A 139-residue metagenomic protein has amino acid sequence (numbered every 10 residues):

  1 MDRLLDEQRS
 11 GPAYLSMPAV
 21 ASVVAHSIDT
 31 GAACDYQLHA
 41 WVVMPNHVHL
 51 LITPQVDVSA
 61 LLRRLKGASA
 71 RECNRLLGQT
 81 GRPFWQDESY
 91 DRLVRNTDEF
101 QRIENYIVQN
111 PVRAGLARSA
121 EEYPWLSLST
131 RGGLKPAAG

Functional and structural regions predicted by a protein language model:
M1-G139: Short catalytic/metal-binding and nucleic-acid-binding patches
